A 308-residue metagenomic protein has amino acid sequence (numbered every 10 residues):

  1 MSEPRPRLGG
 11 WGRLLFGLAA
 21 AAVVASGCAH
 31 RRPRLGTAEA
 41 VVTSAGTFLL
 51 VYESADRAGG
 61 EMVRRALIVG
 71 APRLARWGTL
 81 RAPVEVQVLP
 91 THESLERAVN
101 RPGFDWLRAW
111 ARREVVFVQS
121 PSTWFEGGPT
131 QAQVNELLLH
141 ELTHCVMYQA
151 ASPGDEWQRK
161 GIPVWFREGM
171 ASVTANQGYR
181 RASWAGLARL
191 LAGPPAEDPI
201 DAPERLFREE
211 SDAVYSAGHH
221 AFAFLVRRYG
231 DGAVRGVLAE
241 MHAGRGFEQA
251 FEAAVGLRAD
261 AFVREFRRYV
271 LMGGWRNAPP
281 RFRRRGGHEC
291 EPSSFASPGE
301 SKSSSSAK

Functional and structural regions predicted by a protein language model:
E3-F16: Bacterial N-terminal signal peptides that target proteins for export
L15-V23: Bacterial N-terminal signal peptides
R32-D155, P163, G246-F247: Juxtacatalytic substrate-recognition/specificity segment
A111, V118, Q133, L137 (+1 more regions): Acidic/His/Gly-enriched intrinsically disordered linker/tail segments that often contain short helix/coil "MoRF-like"
E300-S306: Short, intrinsically disordered C-terminal tails of secreted or membrane-associated proteins
